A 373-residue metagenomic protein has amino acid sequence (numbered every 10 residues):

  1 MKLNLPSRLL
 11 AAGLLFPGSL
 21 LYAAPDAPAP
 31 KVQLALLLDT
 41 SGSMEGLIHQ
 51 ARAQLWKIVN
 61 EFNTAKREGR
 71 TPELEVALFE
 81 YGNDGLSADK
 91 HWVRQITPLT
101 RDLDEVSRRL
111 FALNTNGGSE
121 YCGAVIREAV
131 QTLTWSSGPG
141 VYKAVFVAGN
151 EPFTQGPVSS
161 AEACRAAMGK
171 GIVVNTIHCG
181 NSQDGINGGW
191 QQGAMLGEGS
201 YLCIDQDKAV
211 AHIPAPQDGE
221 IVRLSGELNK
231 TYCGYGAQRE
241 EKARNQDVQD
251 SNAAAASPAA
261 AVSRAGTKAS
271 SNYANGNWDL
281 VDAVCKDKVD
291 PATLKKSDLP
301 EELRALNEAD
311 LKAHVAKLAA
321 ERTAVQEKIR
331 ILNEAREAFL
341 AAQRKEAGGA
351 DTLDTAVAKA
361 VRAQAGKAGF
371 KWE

Functional and structural regions predicted by a protein language model:
M1-L10: Bacterial N-terminal signal peptides that target proteins for export
L15-Y22: C-terminal segment of classical bacterial N-terminal signal peptides
A23-A209, A215-D218, K286-K296, L303-R304 (+3 more regions): Divalent cation-coordinating acidic motifs and surrounding scaffolds that mediate Ca2+/Mg2+/Mn2+/Zn2+-dependent binding
Q191-P291: A post-motif C-terminal structural segment
R223-K230, K268, L306, K312-Q326 (+1 more regions): Long, low-hydrophobicity ectodomains and other hydrophilic envelope-associated domains
D298-L299, D310: A general alpha-helix detector
